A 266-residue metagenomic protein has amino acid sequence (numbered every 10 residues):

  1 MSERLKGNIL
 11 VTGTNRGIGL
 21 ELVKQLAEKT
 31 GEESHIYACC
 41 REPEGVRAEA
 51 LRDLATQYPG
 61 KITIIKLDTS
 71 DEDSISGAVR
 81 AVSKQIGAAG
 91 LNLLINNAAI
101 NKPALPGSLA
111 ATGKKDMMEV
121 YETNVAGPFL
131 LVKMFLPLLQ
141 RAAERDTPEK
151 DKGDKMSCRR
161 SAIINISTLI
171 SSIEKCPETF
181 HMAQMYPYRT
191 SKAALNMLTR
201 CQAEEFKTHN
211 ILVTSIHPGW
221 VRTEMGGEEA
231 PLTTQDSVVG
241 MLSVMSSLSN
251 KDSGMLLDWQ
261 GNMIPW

Functional and structural regions predicted by a protein language model:
T12, A89-N101, N124, I164-S167 (+1 more regions): Rossmann-fold scaffold of SDR-type NAD(P)-dependent oxidoreductases
T12-N15, G19-Q25: N-terminal Rossmann NAD(P)H-binding glycine-rich loop of SDR-like oxidoreductase domains
A27-A48: Conserved glycine-rich Rossmann-like NAD(P)H-binding loop of the short-chain dehydrogenase/reductase
G45, L67-R80: The beta1-alpha1 cofactor-binding region of Rossmann-like NAD(H)/NADP(H)-dependent oxidoreductases
L54-D73: Rossmann-fold cofactor-recognition segment
P59-T63, A81-N96, K102-L105, N250: A glycine-rich helix->loop->beta "capping" turn within Rossmann-like NAD(P)(H)-dependent oxidoreductase domains
I100-K102, G107-Y121, A126, L136-K207: Catalytic loop of short-chain dehydrogenase/reductase
T208, S215-P218, T223, G227-W266: C-terminal helical subdomain
